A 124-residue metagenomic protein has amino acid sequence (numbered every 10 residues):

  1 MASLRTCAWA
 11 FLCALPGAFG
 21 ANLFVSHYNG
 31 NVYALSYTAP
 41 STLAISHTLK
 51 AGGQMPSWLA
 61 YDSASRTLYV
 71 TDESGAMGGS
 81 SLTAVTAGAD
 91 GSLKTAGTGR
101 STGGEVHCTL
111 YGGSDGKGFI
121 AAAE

Functional and structural regions predicted by a protein language model:
M1-N22: Fungal secretory targeting signals
G17-E124: Feature marking well-ordered beta-strand scaffolds used for ligand recognition
